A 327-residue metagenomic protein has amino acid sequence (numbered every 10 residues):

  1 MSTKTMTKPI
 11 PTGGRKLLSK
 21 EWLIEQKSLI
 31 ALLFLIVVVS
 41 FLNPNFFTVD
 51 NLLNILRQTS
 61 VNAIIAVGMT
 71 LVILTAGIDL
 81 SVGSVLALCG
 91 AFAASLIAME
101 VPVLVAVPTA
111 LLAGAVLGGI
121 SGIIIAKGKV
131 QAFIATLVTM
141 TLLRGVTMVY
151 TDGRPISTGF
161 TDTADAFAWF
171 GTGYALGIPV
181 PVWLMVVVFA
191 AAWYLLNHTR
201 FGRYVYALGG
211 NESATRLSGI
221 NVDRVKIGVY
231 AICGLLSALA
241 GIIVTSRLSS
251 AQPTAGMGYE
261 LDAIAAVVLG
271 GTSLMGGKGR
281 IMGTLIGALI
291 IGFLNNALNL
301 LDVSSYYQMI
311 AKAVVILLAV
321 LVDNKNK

Functional and structural regions predicted by a protein language model:
S2-A66, E100-V105, I178, I220: Membrane-interfacial amphipathic/re-entrant helices at transmembrane-helix boundaries
Q26-L33, I55, N62-A63, S84-L88 (+7 more regions): Hydrophobic alpha-helical transmembrane segments
S28-F41, M69-T70, M140-G145, L184-L195 (+4 more regions): Hydrophobic core segments of alpha-helical transmembrane domains in multi-pass membrane transport and ion-translocation
V37-M99, I124-K129, G271-I281, V314 (+1 more regions): Single transmembrane alpha-helix segments in multi-pass membrane proteins
V101-M140, I286-G287: Alpha-helical transmembrane segments within multi-pass membrane transporters and channels
A132-T199, V225-G228, R247-G256: Transmembrane helix-bundle core of multi-pass membrane transporters and related energy-transducing complexes
A190-A231: Membrane-helix/interface signature in polytopic inner-membrane proteins
S237, R247-A313: Transmembrane alpha-helical segments in multi-pass inner-membrane proteins
